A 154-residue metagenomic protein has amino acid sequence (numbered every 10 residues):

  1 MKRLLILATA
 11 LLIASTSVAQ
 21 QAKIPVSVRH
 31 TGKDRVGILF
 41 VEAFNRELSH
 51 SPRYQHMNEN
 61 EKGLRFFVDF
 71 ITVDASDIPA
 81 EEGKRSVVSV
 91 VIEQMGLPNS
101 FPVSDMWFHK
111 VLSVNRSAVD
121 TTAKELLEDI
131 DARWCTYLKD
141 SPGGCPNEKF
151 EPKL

Functional and structural regions predicted by a protein language model:
L4-S17: Sec-dependent N-terminal signal peptides
S15-V18, R53-E59: Intrinsically disordered, low-complexity boundary segments flanking structured domains
A19-H50, K139-L154: A structural "domain/chain start" motif
K23-P25, E61-F67: Extracytoplasmic
G32, F44, N60, F70-D74: A mature extracytoplasmic/lumenal domain signature
H50-H56, L64-S117: Surface-exposed short loop/turn segments
F101-L154: C-terminal/domain-edge helix-coil "capping" segments
